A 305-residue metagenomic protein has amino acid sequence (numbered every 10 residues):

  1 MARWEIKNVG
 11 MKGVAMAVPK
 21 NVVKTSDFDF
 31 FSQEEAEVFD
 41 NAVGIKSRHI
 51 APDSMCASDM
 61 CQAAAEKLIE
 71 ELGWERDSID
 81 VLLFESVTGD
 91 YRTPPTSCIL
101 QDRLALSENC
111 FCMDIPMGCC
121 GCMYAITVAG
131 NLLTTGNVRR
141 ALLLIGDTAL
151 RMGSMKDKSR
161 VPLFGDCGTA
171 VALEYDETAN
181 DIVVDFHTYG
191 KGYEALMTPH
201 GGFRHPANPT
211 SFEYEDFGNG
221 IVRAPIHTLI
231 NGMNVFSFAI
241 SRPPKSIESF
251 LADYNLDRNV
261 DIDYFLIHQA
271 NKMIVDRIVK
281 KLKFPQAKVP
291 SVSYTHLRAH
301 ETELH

Functional and structural regions predicted by a protein language model:
M1-D53, D157-S237, S241, K245: Condensing-enzyme catalytic core mediating Claisen C-C bond formation in acyl metabolism
M11, D53-M117, D253-I278: Conserved beta-ketoacyl condensing-enzyme motif
D27-F28, T96-S107, G130-T135, K156-L163 (+1 more regions): A glycine- and small-aliphatic-rich helix-loop capping segment at beta-alpha/alpha-beta transitions that lines
I45-S47, D80-L83, D102-P116, M152-M155 (+1 more regions): Glycine/charged-rich beta-loop-alpha catalytic/anionic-binding loops adjacent to active sites
E85-Y91, M117-C120, I145-R151, H187-Y189: Acidic, glycine-rich active-site loops and adjacent beta-strand->loop/helix elements that engage anionic groups
P116-R139, L144, V171-L173, R298: Active-site-proximal alpha-helical scaffold in enzymes
G136-G168: Flexible, glycine-rich active-site loops centered on histidine and acidic residues that chelate a metal or position
T295-L304: Conserved small/polar residues in nucleotide/adenosyl-binding loops
